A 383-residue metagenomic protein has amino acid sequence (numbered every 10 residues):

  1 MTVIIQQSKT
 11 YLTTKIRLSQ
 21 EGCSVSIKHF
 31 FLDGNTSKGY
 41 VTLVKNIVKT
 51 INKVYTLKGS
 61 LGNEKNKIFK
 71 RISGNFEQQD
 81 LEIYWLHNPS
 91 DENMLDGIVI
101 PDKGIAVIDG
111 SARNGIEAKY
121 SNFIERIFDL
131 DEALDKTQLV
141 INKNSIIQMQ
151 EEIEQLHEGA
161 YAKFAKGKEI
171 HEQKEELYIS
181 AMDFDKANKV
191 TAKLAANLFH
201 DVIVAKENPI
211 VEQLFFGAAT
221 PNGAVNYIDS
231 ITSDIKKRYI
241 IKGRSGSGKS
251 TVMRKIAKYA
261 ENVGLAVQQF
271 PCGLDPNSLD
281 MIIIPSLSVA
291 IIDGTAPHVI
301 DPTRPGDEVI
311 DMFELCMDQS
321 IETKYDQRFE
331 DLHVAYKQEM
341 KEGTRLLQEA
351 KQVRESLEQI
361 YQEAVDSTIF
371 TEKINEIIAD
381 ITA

Functional and structural regions predicted by a protein language model:
M1-C23: N-terminal amphipathic/basic-hydrophobic helices that include classical n-h-c signal peptides and signal-anchor
G22-T42, D201-D229: N-terminal pre-Walker A segment at the start of P-loop NTPase domains
N46-I51, D229-K236: Phosphate-binding P-loop
K49-W85, I108: N-terminal ordered "arm"
Y55-I72, K237-A257: Glycine-rich phosphate-binding P-loop
E77-L134, E261-K337: Conserved nucleotide-sensing/catalytic segment adjacent to the nucleotide-binding pocket in NTP-handling enzymes
S121, E125-Y161: Internal, well-ordered alpha/beta segment that forms a basic, Gly-enriched binding/recognition surface
S145-N197, R328-D331, A335-I377: An accessory alpha-helical subdomain
